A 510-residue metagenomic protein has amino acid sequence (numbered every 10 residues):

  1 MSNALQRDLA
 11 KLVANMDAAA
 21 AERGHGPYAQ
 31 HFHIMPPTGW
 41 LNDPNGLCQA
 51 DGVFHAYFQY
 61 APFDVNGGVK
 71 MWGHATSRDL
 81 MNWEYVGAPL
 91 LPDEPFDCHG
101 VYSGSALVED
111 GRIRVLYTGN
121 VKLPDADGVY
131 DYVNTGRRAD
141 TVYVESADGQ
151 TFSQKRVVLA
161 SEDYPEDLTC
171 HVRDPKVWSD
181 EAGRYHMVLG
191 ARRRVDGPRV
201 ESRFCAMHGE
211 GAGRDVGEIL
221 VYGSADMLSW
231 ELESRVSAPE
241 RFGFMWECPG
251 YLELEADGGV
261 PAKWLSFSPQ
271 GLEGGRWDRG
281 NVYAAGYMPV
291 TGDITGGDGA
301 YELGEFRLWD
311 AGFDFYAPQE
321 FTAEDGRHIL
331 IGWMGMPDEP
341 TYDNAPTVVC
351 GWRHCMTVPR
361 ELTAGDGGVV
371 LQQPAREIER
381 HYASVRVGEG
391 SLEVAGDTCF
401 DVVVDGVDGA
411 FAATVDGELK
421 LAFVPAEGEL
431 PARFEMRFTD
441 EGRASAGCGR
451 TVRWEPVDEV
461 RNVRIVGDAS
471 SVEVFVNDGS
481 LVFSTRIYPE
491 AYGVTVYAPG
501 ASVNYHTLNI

Functional and structural regions predicted by a protein language model:
M1-D174, S179-F244, E255-A311, M334-V387 (+2 more regions): Beta-rich carbohydrate-recognition and catalytic domains
A14-A19, D257-G258, Y283-I510: Beta-rich accessory regions
Y102, R173, G217, E247 (+3 more regions): Short beta-strand or tight-loop elements that sit immediately N-terminal to catalytic metal-binding acidic residues
